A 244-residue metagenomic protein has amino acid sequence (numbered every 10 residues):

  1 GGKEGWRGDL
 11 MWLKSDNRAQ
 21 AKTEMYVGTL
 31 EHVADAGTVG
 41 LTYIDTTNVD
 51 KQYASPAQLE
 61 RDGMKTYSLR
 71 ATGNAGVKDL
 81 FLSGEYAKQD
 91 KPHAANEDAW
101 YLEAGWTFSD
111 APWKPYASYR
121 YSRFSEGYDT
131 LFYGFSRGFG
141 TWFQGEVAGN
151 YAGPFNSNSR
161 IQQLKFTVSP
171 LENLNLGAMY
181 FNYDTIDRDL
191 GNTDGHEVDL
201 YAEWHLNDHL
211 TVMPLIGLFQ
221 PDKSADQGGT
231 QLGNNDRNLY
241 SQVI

Functional and structural regions predicted by a protein language model:
G1-D129, Q162, S169-L176, Y180-L200 (+3 more regions): Signature for the C-terminal beta-barrel architecture of outer-membrane proteins
Q52-A54, W142-Y151, S157, Q227-G228: Extracytoplasmic loops and strand-loop junctions of Gram-negative outer membrane beta-barrel proteins
D110-W113, Y151-F155: Short, charged helix-to-loop "capping" segments that act as catalytic/coupling loops
L131-V147: Acidic/polar loop-and-plug regions of large Gram-negative outer-membrane beta-barrel proteins
Y151, K165-T167: Glycine-rich phosphate/pyrophosphate-binding loop and adjacent beta-alpha nucleotide/cofactor-binding cores
G217-Q220: A short, acidic, flexible beta-alpha connecting loop/helix-capping segment that sits on the rim of active
N238-I244: Structural signal for terminal/edge beta-strands and the immediately following C-terminal loop/tail that closes
